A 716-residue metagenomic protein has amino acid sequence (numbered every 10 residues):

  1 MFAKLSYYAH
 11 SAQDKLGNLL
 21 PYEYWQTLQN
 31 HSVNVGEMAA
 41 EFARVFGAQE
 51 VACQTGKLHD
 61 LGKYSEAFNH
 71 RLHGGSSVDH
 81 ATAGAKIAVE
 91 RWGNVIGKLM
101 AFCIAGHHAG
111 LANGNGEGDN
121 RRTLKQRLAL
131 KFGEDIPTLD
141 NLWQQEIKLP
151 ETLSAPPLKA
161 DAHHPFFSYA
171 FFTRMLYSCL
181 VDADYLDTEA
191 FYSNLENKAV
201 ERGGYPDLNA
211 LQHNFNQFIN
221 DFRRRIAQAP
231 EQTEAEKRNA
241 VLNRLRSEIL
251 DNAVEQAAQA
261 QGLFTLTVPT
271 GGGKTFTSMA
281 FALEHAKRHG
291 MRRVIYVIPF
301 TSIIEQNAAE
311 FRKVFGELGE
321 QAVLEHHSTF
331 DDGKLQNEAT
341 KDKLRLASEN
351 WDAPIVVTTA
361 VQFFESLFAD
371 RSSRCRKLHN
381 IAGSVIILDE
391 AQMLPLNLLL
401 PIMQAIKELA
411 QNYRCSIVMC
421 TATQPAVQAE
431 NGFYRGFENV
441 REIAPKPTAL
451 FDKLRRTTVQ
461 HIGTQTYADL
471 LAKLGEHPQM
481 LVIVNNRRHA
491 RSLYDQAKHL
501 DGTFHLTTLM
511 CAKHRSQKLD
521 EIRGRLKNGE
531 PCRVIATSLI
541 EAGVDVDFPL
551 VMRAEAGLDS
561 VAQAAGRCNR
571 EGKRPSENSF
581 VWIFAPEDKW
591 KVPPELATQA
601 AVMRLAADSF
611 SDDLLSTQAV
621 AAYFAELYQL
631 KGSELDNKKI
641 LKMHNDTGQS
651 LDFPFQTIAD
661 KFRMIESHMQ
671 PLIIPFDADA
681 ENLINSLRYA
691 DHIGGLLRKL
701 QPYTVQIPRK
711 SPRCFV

Functional and structural regions predicted by a protein language model:
M1-R225: Accessory nucleic-acid engagement/destabilization modules that flank
H10-K15, T301, L324-E338, N485-R488 (+2 more regions): Conserved helicase motor
A260-A282: Walker A/P-loop
M291-V314, F330, A426: Conserved Walker A/P-loop ATP-binding site and its immediately adjacent core in helicase/helicase-like ATPase domains
E317-F368: Inter-Walker segment of RecA-like/P-loop motor cores
A360-F364, R374-L409: SF2 helicase catalytic motif II
A410, A468-H477, I483, R488 (+7 more regions): C-terminal helicase lobe and adjacent C-terminal extensions/tails of nucleic-acid helicase motors
A422-G475: Interdomain hinge/linker at the junction between the two RecA-like core domains of SF2 helicases
